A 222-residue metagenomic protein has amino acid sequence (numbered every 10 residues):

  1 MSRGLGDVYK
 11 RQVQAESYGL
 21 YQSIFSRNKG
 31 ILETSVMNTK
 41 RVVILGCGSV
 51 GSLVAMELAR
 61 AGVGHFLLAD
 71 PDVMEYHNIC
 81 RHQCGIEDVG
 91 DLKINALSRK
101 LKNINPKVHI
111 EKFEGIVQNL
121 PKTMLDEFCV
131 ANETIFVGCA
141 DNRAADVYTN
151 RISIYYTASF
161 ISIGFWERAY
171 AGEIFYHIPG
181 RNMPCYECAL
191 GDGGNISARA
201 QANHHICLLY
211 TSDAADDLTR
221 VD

Functional and structural regions predicted by a protein language model:
M1-Y9, Y210-D222: Single conserved hydrophobic/aromatic residue that forms the stacking wall/gate of nucleotide- or nucleobase-binding
R3, D7-K40: Glycine/serine-rich phosphate-binding loop and adjoining beta1-alpha1 elements at the start of nucleotide-handling
E33-V63, D70-V73: Glycine-rich adenosine-cofactor-binding loop
A59-G62, D126-A131, V147-S159, I178-G180: Short, surface-exposed basic-aromatic patches at helix termini and helix-loop junctions that form
V73-N105: Glycine-rich phosphate-binding loop and adjoining beta1-alpha1-beta2 segment of Rossmann-like nucleotide-binding folds
S98-E133, A140-N142: A structured beta-alpha segment of the ubiquitous adenosine-cofactor-binding alpha/beta core
I135-E173: ADP-ribose/adenylate-binding Rossmann-like module
I178-S212, R220: Adenosine-phosphate binding glycine-rich loop
